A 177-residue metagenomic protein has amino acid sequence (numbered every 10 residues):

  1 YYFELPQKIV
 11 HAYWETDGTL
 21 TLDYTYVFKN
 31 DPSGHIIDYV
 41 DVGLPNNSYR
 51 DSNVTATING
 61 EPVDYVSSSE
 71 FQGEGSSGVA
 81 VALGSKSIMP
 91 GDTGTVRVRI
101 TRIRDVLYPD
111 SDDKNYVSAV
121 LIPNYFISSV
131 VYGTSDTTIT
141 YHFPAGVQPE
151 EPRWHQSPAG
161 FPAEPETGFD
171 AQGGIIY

Functional and structural regions predicted by a protein language model:
Y1-Y177: Lumenal/extracellular ectodomains and adaptor appendage modules of the eukaryotic vesicle/secretory system
